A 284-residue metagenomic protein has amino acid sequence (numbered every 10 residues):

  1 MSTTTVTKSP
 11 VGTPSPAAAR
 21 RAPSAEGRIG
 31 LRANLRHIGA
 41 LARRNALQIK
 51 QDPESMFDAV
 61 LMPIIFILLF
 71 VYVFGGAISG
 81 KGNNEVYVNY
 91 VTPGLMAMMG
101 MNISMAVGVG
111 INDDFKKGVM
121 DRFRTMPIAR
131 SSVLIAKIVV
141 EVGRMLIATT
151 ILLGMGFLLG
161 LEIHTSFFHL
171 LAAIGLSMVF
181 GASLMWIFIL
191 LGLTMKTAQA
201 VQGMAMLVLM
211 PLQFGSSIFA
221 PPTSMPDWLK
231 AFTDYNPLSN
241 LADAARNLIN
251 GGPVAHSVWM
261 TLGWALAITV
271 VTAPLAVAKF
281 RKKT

Functional and structural regions predicted by a protein language model:
S2-A22, I249-P253, M260-T284: Junction motif at the cytosolic side of a transmembrane helix
A18-A42, L184, W228-S239: Short, membrane-interfacial amphipathic segments enriched in basic
R43-M62, T284: Membrane-interface helix starts
I65-F70, Y87-L159, V179-F180, L184 (+3 more regions): Hydrophobic alpha-helical transmembrane segments of multi-pass membrane transport proteins
F70-A77, I189-Y235: Transmembrane helix segments
F70-S79, G156-H164, F168, M195-T197 (+3 more regions): Short helix-capping/hinge motifs at transmembrane helix termini and TM-loop junctions
K81-G82, Q213-V270: Membrane-interfacial helix-loop-helix junctions in multi-pass membrane proteins
R130-A205, P253-V277: Alpha-helical transmembrane segments and their short interhelical loops
